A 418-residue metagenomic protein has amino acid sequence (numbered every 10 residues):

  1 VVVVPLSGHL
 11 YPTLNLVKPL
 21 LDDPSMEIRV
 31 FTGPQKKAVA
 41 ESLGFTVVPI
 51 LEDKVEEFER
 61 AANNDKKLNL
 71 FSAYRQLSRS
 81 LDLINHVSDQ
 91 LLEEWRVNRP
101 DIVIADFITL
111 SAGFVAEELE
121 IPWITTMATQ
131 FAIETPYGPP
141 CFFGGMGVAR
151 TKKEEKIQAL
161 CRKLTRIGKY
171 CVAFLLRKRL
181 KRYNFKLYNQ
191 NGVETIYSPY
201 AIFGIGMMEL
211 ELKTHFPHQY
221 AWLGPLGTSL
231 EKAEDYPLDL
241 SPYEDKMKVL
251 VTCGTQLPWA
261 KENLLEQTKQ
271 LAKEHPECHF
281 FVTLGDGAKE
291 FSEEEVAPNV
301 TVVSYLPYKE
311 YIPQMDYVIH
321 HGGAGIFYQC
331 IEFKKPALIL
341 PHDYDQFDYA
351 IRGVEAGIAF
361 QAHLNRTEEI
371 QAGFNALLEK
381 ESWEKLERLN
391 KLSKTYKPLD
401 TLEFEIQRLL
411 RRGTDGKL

Functional and structural regions predicted by a protein language model:
V1-L160, Q267, A272-K273, C278-L418: Glycosyltransferase specificity loop/lid
I50, P100-D101, F107, G192-E234 (+1 more regions): C-terminal intrinsically disordered extensions
Y74-S78, V172-R179, Y220, V249-Q256: Short, basic, glycine/proline-bearing loop/turn elements
L81, T165-A173, V193, K261-E262 (+1 more regions): Generic detection of long, well-ordered alpha-helical segments
N85-H86, D106, R182-L187, S229-E234 (+1 more regions): Short gly/ser/thr-rich secondary-structure transition/capping motifs
V103-D106, A173-S198, G254-L265, K269-A272 (+3 more regions): Amphipathic, soluble alpha/beta structural segments
I124-H215: Active-site-proximal region of nucleotide-activated glycan assembly enzymes, centered on histidine/acidic-rich loops
G206-Y317: Donor-nucleotide binding loops and adjacent catalytic segments primarily of GT-B fold Leloir glycosyltransferases
